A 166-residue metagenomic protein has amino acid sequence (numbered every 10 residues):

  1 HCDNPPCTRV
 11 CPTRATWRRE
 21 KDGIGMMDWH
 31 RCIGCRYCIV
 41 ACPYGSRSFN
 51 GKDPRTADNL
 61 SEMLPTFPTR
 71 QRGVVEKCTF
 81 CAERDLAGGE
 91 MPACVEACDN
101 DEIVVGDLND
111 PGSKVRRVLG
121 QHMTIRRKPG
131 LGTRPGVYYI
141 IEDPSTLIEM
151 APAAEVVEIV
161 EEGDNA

Functional and structural regions predicted by a protein language model:
H1-A166: Non-ligating segments of multi-cofactor redox enzymes
